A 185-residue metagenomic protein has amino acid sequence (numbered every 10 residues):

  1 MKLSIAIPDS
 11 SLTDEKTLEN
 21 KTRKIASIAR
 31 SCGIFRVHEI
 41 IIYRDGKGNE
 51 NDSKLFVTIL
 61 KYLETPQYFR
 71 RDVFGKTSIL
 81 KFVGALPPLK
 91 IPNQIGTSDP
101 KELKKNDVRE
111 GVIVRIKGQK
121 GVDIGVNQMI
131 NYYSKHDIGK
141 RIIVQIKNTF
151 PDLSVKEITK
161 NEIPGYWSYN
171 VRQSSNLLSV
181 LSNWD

Functional and structural regions predicted by a protein language model:
K2-D185: RNA substrate-binding interface of SAM-dependent RNA methyltransferases
